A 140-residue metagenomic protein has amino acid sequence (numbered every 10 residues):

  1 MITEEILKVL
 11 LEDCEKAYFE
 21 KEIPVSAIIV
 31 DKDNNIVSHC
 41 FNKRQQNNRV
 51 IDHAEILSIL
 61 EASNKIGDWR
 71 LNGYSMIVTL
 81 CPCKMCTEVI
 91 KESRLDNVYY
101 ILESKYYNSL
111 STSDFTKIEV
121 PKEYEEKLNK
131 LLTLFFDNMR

Functional and structural regions predicted by a protein language model:
M1-E20, P82-R140: Zinc-dependent deaminase
I23, R70-N72, R94: Short loop/turn motifs at secondary-structure junctions
V25-N34: Short beta-strand scaffold segments in enzyme catalytic cores
S38, E55-N64: Glycine/small-residue-rich phosphate/adenosyl-binding loop
S38-R44: Short beta->alpha transition motifs characteristic of CBS
Q46-I56: A short, polar/charged loop-to-alpha-helix boundary motif
D68-L80: Immediate flanking context of iron-sulfur cluster ligation sites
